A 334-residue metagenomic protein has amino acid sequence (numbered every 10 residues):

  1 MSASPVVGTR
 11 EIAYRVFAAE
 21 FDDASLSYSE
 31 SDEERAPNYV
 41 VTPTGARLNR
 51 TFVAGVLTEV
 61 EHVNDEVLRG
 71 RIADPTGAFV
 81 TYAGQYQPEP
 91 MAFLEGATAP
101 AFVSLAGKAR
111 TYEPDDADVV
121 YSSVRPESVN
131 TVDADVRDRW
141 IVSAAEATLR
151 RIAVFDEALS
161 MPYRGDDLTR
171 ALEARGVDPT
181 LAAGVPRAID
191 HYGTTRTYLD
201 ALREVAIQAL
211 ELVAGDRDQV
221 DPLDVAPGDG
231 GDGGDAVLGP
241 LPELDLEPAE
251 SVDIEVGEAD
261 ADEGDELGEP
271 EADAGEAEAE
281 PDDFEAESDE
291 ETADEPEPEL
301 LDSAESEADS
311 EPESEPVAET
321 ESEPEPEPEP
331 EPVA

Functional and structural regions predicted by a protein language model:
M1-V40, V205-V213, L223-D232, L238-P240: OB/S1-fold single-stranded nucleic-acid-binding modules and their adjacent gly/ser/pro-rich low-complexity linkers
V41-T51: Short, glycine/small-residue-enriched coil/turn segments at secondary-structure junctions
A46, H62-Q87: OB-fold (S1/OB) nucleic-acid-binding surfaces
N49-E59, T98-T111, V124-V129: OB-fold and OB-like beta-barrel modules that bind single-stranded nucleic acids
V60-D65, P114, A134: Short, conserved beta-turn/loop elements at beta-strand boundaries and strand-helix junctions
P88-F93: Short alpha-helix capping/helix-loop boundary micro-motifs
E95-F102, D115-D218, S322: Extended, charge-rich, solvent-exposed interface segments
D221-A334: Long, low-complexity intrinsically disordered regions
